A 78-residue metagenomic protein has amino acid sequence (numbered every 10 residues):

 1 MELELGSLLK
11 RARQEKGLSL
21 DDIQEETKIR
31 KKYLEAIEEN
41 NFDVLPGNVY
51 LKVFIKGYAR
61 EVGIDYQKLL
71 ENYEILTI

Functional and structural regions predicted by a protein language model:
M1-I78: Cytosolic/nucleoplasmic/matrix-facing N-terminal domains/tails of membrane-anchored or organelle-targeted proteins
